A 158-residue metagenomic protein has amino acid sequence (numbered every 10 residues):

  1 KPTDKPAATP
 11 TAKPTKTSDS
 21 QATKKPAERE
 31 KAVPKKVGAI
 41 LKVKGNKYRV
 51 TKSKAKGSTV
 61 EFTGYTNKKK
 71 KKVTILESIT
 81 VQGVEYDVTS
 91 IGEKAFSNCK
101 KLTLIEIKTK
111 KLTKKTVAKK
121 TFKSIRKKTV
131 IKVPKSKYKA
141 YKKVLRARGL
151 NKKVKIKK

Functional and structural regions predicted by a protein language model:
K1-K35: Ser/Thr/Gly/Pro-rich low-complexity, disordered linker/stalk segments of secreted and cell-surface proteins
R29-T66: Short beta-strand/loop segment at the start of cytosolic alpha/beta domains
K52-V60, Y65-S90, K100-T116, R126-A140 (+1 more regions): Structural signature of tandem-repeat unit edges
A118-K119, K143-L145: Short aromatic-enriched loop/helix-cap "lid" or pocket-rim segments at secondary-structure transitions that line
V144-K152: Helix-loop-beta element that forms the nucleotide-linked donor phosphate-binding surface in glycosyltransferases
